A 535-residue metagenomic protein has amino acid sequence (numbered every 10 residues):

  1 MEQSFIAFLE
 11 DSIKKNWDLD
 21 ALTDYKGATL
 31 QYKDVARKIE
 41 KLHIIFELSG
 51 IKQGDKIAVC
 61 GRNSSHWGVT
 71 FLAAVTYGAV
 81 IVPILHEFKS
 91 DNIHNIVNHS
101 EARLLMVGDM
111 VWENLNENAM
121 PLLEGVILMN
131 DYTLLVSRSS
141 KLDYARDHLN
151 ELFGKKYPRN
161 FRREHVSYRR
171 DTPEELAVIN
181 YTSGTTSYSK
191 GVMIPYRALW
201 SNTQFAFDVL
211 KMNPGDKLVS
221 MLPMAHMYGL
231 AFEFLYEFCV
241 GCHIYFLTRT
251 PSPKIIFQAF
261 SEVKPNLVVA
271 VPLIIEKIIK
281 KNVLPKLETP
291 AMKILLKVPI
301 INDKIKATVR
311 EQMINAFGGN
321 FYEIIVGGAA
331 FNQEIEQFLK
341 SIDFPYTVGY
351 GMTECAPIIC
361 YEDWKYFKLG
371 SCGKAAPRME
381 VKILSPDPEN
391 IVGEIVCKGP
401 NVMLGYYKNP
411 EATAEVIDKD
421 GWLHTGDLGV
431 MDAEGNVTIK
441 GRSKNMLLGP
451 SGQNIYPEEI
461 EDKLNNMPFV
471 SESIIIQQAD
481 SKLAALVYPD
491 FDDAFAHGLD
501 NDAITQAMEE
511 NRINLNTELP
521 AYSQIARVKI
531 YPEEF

Functional and structural regions predicted by a protein language model:
F8-Q31, T186: AMP-dependent adenylate-forming
W17-D18, R146-Y181, Y188, K211-K217: Conserved pre-ATP/AMP-binding loop-to-beta segment of ANL
A28-T29, I44-F88, M221: Conserved AMP-binding/adenylate-forming
S49, T76-G154, N516: Structural core segment of the AMP-binding/adenylate-forming
F71-Y77, H99, L235-C239, I279 (+1 more regions): Short hydrophobic alpha-helices that are characteristic scaffold elements of the AMP-binding
F88, L105, G399, L404-G405 (+2 more regions): AMP-binding/adenylate-forming catalytic core of the ANL superfamily
W200-K217, M224-E311, N320, P345: Conserved AMP-binding/adenylation subdomain of ANL enzymes
A375, K382, E389-G449: Conserved ATP-binding/catalytic segment of the ANL
